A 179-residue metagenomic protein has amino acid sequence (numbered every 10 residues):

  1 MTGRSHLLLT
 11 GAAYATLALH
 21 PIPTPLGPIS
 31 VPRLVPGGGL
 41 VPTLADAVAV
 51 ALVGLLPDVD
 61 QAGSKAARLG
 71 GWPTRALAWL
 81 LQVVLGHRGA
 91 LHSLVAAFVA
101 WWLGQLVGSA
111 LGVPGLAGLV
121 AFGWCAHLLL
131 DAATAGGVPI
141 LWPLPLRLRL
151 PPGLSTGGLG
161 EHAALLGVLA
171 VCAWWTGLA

Functional and structural regions predicted by a protein language model:
M1-A179: N-terminal membrane-targeting hydrophobic helices
